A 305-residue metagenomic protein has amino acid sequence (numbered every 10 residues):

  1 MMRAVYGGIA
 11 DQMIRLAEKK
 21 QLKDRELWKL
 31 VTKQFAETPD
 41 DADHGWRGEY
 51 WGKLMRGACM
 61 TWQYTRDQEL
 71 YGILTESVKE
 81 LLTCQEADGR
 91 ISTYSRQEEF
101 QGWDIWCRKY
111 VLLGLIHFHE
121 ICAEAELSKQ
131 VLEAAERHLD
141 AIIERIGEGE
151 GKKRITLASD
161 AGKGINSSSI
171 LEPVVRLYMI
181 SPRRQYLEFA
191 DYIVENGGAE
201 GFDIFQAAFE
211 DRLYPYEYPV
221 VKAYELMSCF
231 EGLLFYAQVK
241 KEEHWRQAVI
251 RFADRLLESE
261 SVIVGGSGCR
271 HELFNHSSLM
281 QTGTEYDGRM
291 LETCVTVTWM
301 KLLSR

Functional and structural regions predicted by a protein language model:
M1-R305: Glycan-recognition and catalytic cores of secretory/periplasmic carbohydrate-active enzymes
